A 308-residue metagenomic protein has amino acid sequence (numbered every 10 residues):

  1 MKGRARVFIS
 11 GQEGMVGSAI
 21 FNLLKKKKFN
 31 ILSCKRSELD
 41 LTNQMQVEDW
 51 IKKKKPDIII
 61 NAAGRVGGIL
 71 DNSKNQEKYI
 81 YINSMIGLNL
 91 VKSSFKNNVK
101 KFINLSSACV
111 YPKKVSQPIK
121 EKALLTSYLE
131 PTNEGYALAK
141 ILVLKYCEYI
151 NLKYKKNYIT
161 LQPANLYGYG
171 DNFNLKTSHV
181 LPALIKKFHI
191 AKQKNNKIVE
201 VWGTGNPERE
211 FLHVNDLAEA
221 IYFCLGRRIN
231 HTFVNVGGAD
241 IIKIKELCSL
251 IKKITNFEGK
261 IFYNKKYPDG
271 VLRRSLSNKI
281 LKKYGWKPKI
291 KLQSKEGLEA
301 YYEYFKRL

Functional and structural regions predicted by a protein language model:
M1-R65, N278, Y304: N-terminal Rossmann/SDR dinucleotide-binding element
S10-G14, A19-K26, I190-L308: C-terminal substrate-binding subdomain of Rossmann-fold SDR/epimerase-dehydratase oxidoreductases
D40, V110-P112, E134-G135, I159-A183 (+1 more regions): Flexible, glycine-rich beta-alpha linker
Q44-S84, K96, K113: NAD(P)H-binding glycine-rich loop region in Rossmannoid oxidoreductase-like domains and their noncatalytic homologs
I80, S84, T132-L144, N174-P182 (+2 more regions): Short-chain dehydrogenase/reductase
I86, L90-S94, Y146-C147, A220 (+1 more regions): Hydrophobic positions on the long internal alpha-helix of Rossmann-like NAD(P)-dependent oxidoreductase domains
L88-N133, I159: Conserved Rossmann-fold NAD(P)-dependent oxidoreductase catalytic core, especially the SDR/UDP-sugar
P131-A164, A183-K194: Active-site Tyr-X1-5-Lys
